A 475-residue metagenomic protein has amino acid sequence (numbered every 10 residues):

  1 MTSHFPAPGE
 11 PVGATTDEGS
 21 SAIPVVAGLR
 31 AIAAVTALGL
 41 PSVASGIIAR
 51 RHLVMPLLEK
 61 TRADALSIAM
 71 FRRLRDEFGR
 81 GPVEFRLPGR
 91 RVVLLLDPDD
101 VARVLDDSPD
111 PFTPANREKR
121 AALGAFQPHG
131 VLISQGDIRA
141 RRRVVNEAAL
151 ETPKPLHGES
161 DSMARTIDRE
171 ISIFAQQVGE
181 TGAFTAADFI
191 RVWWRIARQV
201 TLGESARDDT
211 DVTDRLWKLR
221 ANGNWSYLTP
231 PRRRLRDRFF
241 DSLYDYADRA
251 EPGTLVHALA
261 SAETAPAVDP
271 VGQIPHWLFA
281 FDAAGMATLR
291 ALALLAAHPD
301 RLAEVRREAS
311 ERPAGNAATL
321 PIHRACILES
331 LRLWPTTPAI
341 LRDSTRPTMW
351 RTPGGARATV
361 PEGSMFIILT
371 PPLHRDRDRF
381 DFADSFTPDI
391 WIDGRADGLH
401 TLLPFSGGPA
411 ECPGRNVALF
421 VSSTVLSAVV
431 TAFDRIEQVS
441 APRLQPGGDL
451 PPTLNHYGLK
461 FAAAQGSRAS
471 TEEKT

Functional and structural regions predicted by a protein language model:
E10-G13, I23, R30-A69, E118-R249 (+2 more regions): Cytochrome P450 catalytic-domain helical core, especially the substrate-recognition surface and oxygen-activation
T61-R75, R312-G355: Conserved cytochrome P450 K-helix E-x-x-R motif and the immediately C-terminal K′/meander segment
A102-A121: Cytochrome P450 catalytic domain signature, combining two hallmark sequence patches
P231-A287: Conserved cytochrome P450 catalytic core segment spanning the I/J/K helices
F281-S310, R415-F433: Cytochrome P450 catalytic-core helices
I368-R395, F405: Conserved cytochrome P450 K-helix/beta-meander segment immediately N-terminal to the heme-binding cysteine loop
W391-H456, E473: Cytochrome P450 heme-thiolate "Cys pocket" and heme-binding signature region
